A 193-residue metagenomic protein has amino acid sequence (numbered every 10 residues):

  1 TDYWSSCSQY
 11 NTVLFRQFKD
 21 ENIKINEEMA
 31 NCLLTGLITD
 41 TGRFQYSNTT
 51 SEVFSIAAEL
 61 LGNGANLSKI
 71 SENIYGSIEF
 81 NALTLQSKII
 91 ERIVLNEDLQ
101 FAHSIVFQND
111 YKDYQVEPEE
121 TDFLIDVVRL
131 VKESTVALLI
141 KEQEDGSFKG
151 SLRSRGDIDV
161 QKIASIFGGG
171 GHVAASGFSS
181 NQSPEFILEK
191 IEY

Functional and structural regions predicted by a protein language model:
T1-I56: Short alpha-helices
G42-I166, G171-E192: Hydrophobic helix-and-loop "lid/oligomerization" segment in the mid-to-C-terminal part of catalytic domains
